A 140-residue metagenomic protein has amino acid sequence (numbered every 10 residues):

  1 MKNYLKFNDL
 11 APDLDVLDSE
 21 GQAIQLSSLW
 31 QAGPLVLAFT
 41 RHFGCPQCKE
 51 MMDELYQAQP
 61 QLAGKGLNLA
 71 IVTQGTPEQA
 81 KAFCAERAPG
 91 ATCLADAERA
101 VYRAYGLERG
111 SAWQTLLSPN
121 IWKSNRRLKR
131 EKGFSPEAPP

Functional and structural regions predicted by a protein language model:
M1-S28, E50, E54: N-terminal "domain-start" segment that seeds a small globular fold
A11, A23, A32-G33, G66 (+1 more regions): A structure-centric signal for secondary-structure junctions around beta-strands
D18, T40, I71-V72: Small/polar loops that bind or transfer phosphate-bearing groups
Q25-L55, N68: Short active-site neighborhood of thiol/selenol oxidoreductases, capturing the structured segment around
M51-V101: Structural microenvironment flanking redox-active thiols in thiol-disulfide oxidoreductases
C84, A91-P140: Thiol/selenol-based redox catalytic cores and closely related redox-interacting motifs
